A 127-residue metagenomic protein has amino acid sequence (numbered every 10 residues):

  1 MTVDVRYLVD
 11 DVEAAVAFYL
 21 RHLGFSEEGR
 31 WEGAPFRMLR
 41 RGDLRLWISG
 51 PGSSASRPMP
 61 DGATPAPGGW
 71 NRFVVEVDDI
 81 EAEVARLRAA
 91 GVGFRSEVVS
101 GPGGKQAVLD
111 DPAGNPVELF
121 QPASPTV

Functional and structural regions predicted by a protein language model:
M1-D4, S26-E76, V84-D110, Q121-V127: Vicinal oxygen chelate
L8-V12: Conserved beta-strand-loop-alpha-helix junction that forms the acyl-donor binding cleft
A15, Y19-L20, L87, G114: Conserved active-site tyrosine of GNAT-family acetyltransferases
P116-L119: Short glycine-/small-residue motifs
